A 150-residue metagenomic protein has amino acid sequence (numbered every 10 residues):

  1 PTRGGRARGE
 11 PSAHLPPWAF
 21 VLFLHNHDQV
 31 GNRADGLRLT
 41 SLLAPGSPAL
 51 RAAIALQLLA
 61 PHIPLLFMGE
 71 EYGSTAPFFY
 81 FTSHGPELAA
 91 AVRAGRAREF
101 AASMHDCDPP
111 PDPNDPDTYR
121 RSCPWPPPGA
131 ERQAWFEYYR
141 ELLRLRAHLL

Functional and structural regions predicted by a protein language model:
T2-A7, S12-L150: Loop/helix patches that line or flank the sugar-binding groove of alpha-linked glycan CAZymes
